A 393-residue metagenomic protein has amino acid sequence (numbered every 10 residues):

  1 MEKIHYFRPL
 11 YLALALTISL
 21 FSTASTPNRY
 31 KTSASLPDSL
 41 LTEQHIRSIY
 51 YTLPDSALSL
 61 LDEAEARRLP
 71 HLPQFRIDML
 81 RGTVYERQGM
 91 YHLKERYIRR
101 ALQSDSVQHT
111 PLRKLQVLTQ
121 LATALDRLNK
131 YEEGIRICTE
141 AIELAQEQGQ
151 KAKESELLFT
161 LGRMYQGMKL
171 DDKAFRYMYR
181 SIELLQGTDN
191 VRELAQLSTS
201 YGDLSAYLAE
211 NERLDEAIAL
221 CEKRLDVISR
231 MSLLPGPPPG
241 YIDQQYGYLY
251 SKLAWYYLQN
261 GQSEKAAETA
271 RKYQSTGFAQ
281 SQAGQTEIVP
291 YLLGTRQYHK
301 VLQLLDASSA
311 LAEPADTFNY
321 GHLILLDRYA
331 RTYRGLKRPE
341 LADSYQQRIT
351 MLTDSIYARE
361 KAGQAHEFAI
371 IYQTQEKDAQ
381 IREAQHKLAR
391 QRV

Functional and structural regions predicted by a protein language model:
A24-M79, H92, L112, D354: N-terminal leader/linker segments that initiate helical-solenoid repeat arrays
S33-A34, L69, H109, G149 (+6 more regions): Structural signature of alpha-solenoid helical repeat scaffolds
L36, L72, L112, A152 (+4 more regions): Residue signature of alpha-solenoid helical repeat architecture, marking inter-repeat boundaries and helix-start
S39, D55, H299-L302, D306-S309 (+1 more regions): Hydrophobic positions within repeat-based interaction scaffolds
L40, R76, Q116, E156 (+5 more regions): Residue register of alpha-helical TPR repeats
S48-D62, R87-R100, K130-E140, D171-E183 (+3 more regions): Helix-turn-helix repeat elements of alpha-solenoid scaffolds
D62-A66, R100-S106, E140-Q146, Y179-D189 (+4 more regions): Amphipathic alpha-helical segments of tetratricopeptide repeats
D78-Y85, Y97, K114-L125, I137 (+9 more regions): TPR/Sel1-like alpha-solenoid repeat signature
